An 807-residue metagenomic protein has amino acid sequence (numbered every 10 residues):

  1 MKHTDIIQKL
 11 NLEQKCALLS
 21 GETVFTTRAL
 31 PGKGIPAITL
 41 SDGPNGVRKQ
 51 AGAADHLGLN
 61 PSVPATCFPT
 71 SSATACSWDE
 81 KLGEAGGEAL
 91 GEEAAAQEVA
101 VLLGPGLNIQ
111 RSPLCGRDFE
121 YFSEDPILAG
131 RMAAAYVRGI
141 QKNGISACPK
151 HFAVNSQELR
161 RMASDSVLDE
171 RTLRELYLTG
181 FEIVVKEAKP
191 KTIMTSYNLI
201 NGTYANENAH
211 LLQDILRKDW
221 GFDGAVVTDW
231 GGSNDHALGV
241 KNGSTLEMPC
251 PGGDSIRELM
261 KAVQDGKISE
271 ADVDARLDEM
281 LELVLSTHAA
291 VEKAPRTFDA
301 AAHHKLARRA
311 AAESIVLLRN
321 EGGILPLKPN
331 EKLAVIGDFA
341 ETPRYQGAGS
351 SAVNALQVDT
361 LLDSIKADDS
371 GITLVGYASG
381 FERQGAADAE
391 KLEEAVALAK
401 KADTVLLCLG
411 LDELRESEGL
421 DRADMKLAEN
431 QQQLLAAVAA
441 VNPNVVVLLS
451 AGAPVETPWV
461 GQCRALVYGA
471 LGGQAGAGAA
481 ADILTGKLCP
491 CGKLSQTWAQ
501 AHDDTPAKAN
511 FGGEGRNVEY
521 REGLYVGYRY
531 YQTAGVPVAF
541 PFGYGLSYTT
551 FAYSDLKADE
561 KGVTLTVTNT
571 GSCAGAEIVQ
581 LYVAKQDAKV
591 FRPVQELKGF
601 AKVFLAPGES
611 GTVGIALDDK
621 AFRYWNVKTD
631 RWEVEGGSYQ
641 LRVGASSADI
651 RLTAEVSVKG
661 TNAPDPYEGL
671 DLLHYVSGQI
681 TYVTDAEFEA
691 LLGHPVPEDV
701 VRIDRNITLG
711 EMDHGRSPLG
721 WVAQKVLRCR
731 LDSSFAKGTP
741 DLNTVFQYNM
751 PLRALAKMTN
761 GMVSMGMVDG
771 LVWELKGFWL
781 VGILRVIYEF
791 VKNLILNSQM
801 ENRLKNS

Functional and structural regions predicted by a protein language model:
M1-K620, Y624, S638-R642, S647 (+5 more regions): Glycoside hydrolase catalytic-domain context in secreted enzymes
E22, Q157, P697, L709 (+2 more regions): Enrichment for repetitive, rod-forming helical segments
D619-P666: Terminal connector regions
A654-V722: Charged, amphipathic alpha-helical linkers/stalks
V722, V726-S807: Extended non-globular C-terminal regions
